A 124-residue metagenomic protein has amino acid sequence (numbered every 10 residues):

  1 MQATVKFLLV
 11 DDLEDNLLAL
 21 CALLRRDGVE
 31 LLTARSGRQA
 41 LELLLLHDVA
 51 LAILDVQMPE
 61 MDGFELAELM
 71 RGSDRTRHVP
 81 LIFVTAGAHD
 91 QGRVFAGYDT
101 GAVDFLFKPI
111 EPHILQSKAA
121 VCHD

Functional and structural regions predicted by a protein language model:
M1-L8, C21: Non-catalytic signal-transmission and effector/linker regions of two-component phosphorelay proteins
L18-R26: Charged docking surfaces used in two-component/phosphorelay signaling
T33-E42, G63: Helix N-cap/capping motif at the beta->alpha junctions
H47-L54: Active-site beta3 strand of CheY-like receiver
M58, M70: Receiver (REC) domain active-site loop signature in two-component systems and cognate sites in sensor histidine kinases
E65, R77, A88-D104: Alpha4 helix (beta4-alpha4-beta5 surface) of REC/receiver domains from two-component response regulators
V84-T85: Hydrophobic/aromatic residues positioned on beta-strands within the core alpha/beta folds
L106-A119, H123: C-terminal output helix
